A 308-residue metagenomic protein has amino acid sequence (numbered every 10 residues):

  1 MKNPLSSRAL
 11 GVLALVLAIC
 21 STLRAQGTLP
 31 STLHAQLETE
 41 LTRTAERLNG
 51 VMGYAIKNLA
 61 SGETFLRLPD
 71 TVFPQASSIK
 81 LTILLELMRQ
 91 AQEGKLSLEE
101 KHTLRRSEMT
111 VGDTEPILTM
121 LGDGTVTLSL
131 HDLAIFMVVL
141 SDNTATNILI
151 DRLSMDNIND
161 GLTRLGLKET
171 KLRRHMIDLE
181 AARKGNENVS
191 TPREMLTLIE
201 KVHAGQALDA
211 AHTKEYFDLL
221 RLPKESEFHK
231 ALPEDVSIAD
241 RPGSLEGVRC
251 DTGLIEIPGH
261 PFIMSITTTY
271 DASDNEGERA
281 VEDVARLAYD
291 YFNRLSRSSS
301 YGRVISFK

Functional and structural regions predicted by a protein language model:
M1-V12: Bacterial N-terminal signal peptides that target proteins for export
G11-S21: Bacterial N-terminal signal peptides
Q26-T44, R152-S154, T197-S226, P233 (+2 more regions): Structured C-terminal helix/loop/strand segments within mature extracytoplasmic catalytic/sensor domains
Q26-T71: Beta-lactamase-like hydrolase cores
V51, V126, T146-I199, H203-A204: Mid-domain, small-residue-enriched loop/turn segments at the edges of structured enzyme/sensor domains
L59-A60, L98-E115, L153-S154, G302-F307: Acidic helix-start/capping segments at beta-turn-to-alpha-helix junctions
G62, P74-H102, M264: Active-site SXXK
M109-N147: Conserved catalytic neighborhood of penicillin-recognizing serine enzymes
